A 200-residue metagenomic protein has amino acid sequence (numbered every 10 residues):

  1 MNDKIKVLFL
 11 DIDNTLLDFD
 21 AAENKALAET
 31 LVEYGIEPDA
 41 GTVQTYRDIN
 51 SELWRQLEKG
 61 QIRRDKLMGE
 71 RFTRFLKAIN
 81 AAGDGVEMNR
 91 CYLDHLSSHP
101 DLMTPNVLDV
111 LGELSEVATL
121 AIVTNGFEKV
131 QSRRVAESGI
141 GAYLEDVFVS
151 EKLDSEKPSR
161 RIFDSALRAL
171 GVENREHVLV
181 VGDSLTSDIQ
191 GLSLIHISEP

Functional and structural regions predicted by a protein language model:
N2-D3, E116-A118, A169-R175: Glycine-rich phosphate-binding loop signature in dinucleotide/nucleotide-binding domains
N2-L108: N-terminal helical cap/lid subdomain that shapes the substrate entry/recognition surface in HAD-like hydrolases
P38, D84, A142-D146, N174-V178: Short acidic capping loops at alpha-helix termini that bridge into adjacent secondary structure
E87-Y92, L96-L102, V107-S138, L144-S150 (+1 more regions): Substrate-recognition element of Asp-dependent hydrolases with the DxDx(T/V) motif
T119, H177, S198: Residues at the starts of beta-strands that form the adenosine-phosphate
E156-I189: Conserved Lys-Pro-Asp/Glu-containing loop-to-beta segment of HAD-superfamily phosphomonoesterases, centered on
S193-P200: Residue-level detector of conserved catalytic or cofactor/ligand-binding positions in enzyme active sites
